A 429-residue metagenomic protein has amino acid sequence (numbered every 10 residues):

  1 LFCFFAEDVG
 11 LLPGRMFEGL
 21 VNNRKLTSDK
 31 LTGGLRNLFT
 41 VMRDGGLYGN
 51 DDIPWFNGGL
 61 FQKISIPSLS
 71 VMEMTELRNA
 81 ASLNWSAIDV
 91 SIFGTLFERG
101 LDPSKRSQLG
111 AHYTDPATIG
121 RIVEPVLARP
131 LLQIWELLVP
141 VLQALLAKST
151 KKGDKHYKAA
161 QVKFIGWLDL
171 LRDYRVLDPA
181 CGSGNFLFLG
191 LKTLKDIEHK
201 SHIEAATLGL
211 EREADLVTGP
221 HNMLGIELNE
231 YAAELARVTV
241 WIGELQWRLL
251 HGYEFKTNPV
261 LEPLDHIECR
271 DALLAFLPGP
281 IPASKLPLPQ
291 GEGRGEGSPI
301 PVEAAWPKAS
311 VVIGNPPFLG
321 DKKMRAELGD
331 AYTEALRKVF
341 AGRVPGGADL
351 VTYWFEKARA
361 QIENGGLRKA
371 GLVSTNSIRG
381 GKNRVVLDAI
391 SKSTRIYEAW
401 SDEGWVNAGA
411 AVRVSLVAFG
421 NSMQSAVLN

Functional and structural regions predicted by a protein language model:
F2-K195, N222-A232, T239, R270-S284 (+3 more regions): Preference for the N-terminal adenyl/adenosyl cofactor-binding alpha/beta module
G10-E18, K25-T32, N37-T40, A117 (+8 more regions): Signature of N6-adenine DNA methyltransferases within the class I
M72-L77, R99-P103, V217-T218, H266 (+4 more regions): Short acidic (Asp/Glu) and glycine-rich catalytic loops that position anionic groups and cofactors
E136-W167, E198-L216, L245-P263: Short mixed-charge
L286-P289: Positively charged N-terminal leader segments that act as targeting/secretion signals
G291-G293: Glycine-biased, low-complexity coil/linker segments
